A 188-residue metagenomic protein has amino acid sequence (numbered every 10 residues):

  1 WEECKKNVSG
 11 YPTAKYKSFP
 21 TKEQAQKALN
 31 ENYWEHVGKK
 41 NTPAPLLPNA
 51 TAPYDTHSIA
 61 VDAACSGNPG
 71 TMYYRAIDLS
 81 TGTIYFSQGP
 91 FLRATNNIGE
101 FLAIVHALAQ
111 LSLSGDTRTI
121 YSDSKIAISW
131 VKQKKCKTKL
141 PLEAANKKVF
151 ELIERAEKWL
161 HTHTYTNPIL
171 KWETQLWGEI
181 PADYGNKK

Functional and structural regions predicted by a protein language model:
W1-T13, A28-G38: Short aromatic-glycine-(Arg/Gly/Cys) micro-motifs in beta-strand/loop hairpins
N7-S9, S18, Q88, G178 (+1 more regions): Helix-coil modules at protein/domain termini and other flexible surface or pore-lining loops, especially C-terminal
G10-T21, L92: A short, exposed loop/beta-hairpin motif centered on an aromatic-Gly-Thr core
Q26-A52: Low-complexity, Ser/Pro/Thr/Glu/Lys-rich regulatory segments of predominantly eukaryotic nuclear proteins, containing
L46-G99, Q110: RNase H-like nuclease fold core
C65-N68, L108-N186: RNase H catalytic domain
